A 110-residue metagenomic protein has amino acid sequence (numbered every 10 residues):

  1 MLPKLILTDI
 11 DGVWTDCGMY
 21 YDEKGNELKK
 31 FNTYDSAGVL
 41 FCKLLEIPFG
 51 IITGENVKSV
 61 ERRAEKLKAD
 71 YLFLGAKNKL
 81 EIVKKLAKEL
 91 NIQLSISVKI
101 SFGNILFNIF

Functional and structural regions predicted by a protein language model:
M1-N78: Alpha-helical substrate-recognition element adjacent to the catalytic core
L80-F110: Conserved Lys-Pro-Asp/Glu-containing loop-to-beta segment of HAD-superfamily phosphomonoesterases, centered on
